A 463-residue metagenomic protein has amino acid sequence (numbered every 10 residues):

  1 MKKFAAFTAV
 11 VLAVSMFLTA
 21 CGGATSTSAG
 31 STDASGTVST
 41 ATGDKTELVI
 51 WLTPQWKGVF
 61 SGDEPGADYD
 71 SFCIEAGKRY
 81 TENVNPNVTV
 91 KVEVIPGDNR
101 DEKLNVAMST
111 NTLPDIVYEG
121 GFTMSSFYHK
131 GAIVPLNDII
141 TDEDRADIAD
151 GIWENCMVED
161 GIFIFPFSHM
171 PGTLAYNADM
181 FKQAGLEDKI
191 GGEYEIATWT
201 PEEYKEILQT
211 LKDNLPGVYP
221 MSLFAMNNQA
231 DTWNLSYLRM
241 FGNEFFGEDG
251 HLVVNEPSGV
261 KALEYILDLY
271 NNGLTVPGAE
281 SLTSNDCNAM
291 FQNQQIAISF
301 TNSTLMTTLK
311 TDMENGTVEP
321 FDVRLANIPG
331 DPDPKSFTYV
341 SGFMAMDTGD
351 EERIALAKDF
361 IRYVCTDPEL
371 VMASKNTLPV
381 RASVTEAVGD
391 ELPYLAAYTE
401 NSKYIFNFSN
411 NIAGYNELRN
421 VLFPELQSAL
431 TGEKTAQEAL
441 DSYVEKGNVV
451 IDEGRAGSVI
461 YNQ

Functional and structural regions predicted by a protein language model:
A6-V10, L18-S126, R145, D188 (+4 more regions): Conserved N-terminal structural module of periplasmic/extracytoplasmic solute-binding proteins
G36, P96, E119-T173, K182 (+6 more regions): Hinge/lid segment of periplasmic solute-binding proteins
T46-V49, N83-P86, D160, N271-L274 (+2 more regions): Extracytoplasmic/periplasmic substrate-recognition and gating elements
V88, M108-E119, A132-V134, G217-V218 (+1 more regions): Alpha-to-beta junction loops
V94-K103, F122, A197-E203, G278-Q292: Short helix-initiation/N-cap motifs at beta->coil->alpha
I140-D144, M157-Q229, N243-E280, T348-G349 (+3 more regions): Helix-loop-helix "hinge/cap" segment bordering the ligand-binding cleft or interdomain interface
D213, N255-T317, M344, L356-M372: Ligand-binding pocket segment of bilobal, Venus flytrap-like solute-binding proteins
V323-N327, A373-S428, E453-Q463: Long, aromatic- and glycine/proline-rich binding clefts that accommodate carbohydrate-like moieties
